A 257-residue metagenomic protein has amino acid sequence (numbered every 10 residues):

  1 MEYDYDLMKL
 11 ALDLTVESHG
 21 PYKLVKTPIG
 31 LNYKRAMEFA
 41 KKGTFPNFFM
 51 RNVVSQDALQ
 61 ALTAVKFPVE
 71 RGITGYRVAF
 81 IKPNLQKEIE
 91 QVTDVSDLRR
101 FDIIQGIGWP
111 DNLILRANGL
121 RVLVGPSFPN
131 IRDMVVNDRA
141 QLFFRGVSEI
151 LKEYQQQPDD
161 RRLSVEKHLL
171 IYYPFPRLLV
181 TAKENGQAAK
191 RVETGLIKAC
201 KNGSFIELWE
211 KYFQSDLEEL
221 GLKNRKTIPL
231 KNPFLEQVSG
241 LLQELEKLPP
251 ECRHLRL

Functional and structural regions predicted by a protein language model:
M1-L59, V192: Extracytoplasmic small-molecule ligand-binding "clamshell" domains of the periplasmic binding protein/Venus flytrap
Y3-L7, E184-G195, S204, L208: Short amphipathic alpha-helical coupling segments at ligand-binding clamshell hinges and other catalytic/signaling
M8-L24, Q91-D97, I107-S127, Y154-D160: Ligand-binding cleft/hinge of the Venus flytrap
K26-F48, A117-N118, P129-S148: Short helices/loops that flank or line small-molecule/ion binding pockets
K41, F48-A61, M134, L142-R162: A ligand-binding cleft/hinge motif common to bilobed small-molecule-binding domains
F67-L113: A conserved helix-loop-strand patch within extracytoplasmic ligand-binding domains of the periplasmic binding
I73-V78, N84-L85, Q155-E193, S215-V238 (+1 more regions): Periplasmic-binding protein-like
G106, P110-A117, L196-R256: Ligand-binding clefts/hinges and TM-proximal coupling segments of bilobed small-molecule sensing domains
